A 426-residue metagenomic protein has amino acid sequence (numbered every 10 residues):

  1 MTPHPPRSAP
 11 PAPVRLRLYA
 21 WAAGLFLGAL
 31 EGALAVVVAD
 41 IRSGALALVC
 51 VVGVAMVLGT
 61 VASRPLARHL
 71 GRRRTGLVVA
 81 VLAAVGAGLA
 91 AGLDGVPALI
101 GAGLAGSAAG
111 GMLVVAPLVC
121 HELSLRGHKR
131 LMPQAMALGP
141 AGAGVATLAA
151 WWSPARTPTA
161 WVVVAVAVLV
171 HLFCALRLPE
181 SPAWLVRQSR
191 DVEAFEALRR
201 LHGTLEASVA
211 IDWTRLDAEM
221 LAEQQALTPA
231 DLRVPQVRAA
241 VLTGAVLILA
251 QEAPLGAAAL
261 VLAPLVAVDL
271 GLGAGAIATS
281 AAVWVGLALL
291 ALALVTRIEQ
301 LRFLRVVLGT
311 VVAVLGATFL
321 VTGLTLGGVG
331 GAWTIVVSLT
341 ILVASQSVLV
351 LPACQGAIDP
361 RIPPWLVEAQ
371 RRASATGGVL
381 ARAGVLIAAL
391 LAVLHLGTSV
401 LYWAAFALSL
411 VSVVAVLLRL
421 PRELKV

Functional and structural regions predicted by a protein language model:
M1-S189, E193-R199, G203, A218-V426: Transmembrane-helix signature of 12-pass secondary carriers
L205-D212: Boundary/linker segments of alpha-helical solenoid repeat arrays
T214-L216: Short, proline-enriched alpha-helix->beta-strand connector loops that line the catalytic pocket of alpha/beta-hydrolase
